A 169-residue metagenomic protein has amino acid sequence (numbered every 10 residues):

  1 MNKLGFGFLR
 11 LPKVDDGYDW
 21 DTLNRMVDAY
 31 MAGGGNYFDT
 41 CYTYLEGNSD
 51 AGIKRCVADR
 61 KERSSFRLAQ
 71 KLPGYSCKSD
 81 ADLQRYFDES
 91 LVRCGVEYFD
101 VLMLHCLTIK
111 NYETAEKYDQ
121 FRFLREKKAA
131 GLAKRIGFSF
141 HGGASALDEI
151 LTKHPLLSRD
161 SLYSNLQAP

Functional and structural regions predicted by a protein language model:
M1-F66, E97, F123, A129: N-terminal binding-site loop/beta-alpha segment at the start of enzyme catalytic domains that lines or forms
M1-G5, N36-Y37, S65-K71, Y98-M103 (+2 more regions): Structural preference for beta-strand elements that scaffold enzyme active sites
F8, Y42-L45, M103-C106, F140 (+1 more regions): Residues that line or immediately flank small-molecule/substrate-binding pockets and catalytic motifs
L9-D21, K71-A81, K110-E113: Active-site mouth loops of central-metabolism enzymes
K13, Y42, S76-C77, A130-F138: Acidic/glycine-enriched edge-of-secondary-structure segments
Y44, R60-A81, H105-C106: Structural motif corresponding to the early beta-alpha repeats
N48-D59, D80-L91, G95, Y112-R122 (+1 more regions): Distinct, well-ordered alpha-helical segments
L107-P169: Beta/alpha (TIM)-barrel catalytic core signal, keyed to glycine-rich beta->alpha loops juxtaposed to Asp/Glu that bind
